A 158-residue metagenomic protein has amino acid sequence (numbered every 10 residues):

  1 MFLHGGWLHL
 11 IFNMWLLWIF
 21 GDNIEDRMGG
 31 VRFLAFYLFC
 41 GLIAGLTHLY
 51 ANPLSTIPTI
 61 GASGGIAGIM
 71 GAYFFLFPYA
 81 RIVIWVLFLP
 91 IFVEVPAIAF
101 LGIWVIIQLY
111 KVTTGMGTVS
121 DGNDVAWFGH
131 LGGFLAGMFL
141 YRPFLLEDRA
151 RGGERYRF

Functional and structural regions predicted by a protein language model:
M1-F158: A detector for small-residue-rich transmembrane helices and their helix-helix packing motifs
